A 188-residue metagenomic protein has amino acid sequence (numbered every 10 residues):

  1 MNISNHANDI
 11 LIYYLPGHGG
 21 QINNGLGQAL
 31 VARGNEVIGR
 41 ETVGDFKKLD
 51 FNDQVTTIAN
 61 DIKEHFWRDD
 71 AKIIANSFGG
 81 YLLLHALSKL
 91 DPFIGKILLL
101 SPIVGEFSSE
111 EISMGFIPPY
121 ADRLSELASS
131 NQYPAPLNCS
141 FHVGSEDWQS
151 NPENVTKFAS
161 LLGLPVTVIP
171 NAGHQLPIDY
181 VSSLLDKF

Functional and structural regions predicted by a protein language model:
N2, A7-W67: Active-site catalytic motif of lipid deacylating hydrolases and related acyltransferases
N23-N24, W148-N154, P177: Conserved alpha/beta-hydrolase "acid-adjacent" motif
R40-V43, T167-L176: Short glycine-rich catalytic loops that host catalytic nucleophiles or stabilize transition states across multiple
T42-D45, L98-F107: Active-site nucleophile loop of the alpha/beta-hydrolase fold
K48-L49, A172-S182: Catalytic histidine-centered segment of alpha/beta-hydrolase-like enzymes
F51-Q54, P102-S129, Y180-V181: Flexible "cap/lid" loop of the alpha/beta hydrolase fold
I74-L84: Gly/Ala-rich beta-loop-alpha elbow adjacent to hydrolase catalytic centers
A135-P136, S140-V143: Short beta-strand/loop motif that positions the catalytic acidic residue of the alpha/beta-hydrolase fold
